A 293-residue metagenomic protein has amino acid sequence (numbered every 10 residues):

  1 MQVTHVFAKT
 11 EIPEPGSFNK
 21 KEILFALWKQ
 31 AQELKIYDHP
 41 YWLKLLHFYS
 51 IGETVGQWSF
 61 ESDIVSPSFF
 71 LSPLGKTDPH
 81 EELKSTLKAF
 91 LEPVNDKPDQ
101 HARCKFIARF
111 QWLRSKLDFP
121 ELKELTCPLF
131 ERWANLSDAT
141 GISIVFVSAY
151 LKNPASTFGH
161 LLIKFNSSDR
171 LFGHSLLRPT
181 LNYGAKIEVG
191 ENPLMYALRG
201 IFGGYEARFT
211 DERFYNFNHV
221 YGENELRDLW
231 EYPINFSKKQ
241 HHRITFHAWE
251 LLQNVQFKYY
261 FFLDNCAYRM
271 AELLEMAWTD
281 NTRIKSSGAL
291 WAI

Functional and structural regions predicted by a protein language model:
V6-L125, Y232, H247-I293: Activation targets extended, charge/polar-rich intrinsically disordered C-terminal tails
R103-I144, S156, S175: Well-ordered mid-protein domain cores that form the structural environment of catalytic cofactors
R132-G141, P154-S156, H160, F236-A248: Active-site-adjacent bridging/hinge elements
D138-L226: Glycine-rich catalytic cores of cysteine/serine-nucleophile enzymes that process amide/ester linkages in cell-envelope
V147-A149, S167-S168, G184-E188, K239 (+3 more regions): An acidic- and aromatic-residue-enriched active-site/binding cleft used to recognize and process polar
L161-K164, N182-G184, P233, A267-L273: Active-site scaffold segments
M195-A267, A277: N-terminal accessory/precursor segments of enzymes
